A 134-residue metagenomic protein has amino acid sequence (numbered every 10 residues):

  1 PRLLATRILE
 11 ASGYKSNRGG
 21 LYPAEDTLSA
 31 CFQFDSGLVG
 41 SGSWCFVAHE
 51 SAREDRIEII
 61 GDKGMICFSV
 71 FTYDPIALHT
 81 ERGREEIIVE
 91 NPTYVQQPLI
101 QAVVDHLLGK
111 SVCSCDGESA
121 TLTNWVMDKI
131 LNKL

Functional and structural regions predicted by a protein language model:
P1-Y73, I100-K110: Contiguous beta-strand/loop segments that form the cofactor/metal-binding neighborhood of enzyme cores
A11, I88, S114-D116: Short, hydrophobic secondary-structure boundary micro-motifs
D35, A102-L134: C-terminal helix-rich "cap/oligomerization" subdomain common to oxidoreductases
I60-D62, I88-V89, L134: Juxtamembrane/interface motifs at transmembrane-helix termini
L78-H79: A structural signal for the main folded, soluble domain(s) of proteins
G83-I87: Surface-exposed loop/edge segments in extracytoplasmic proteins
E90-Q101, C115: Active-site loop of classical SDR/Rossmann-like NAD(P)-dependent oxidoreductases, centered on the catalytic Tyr-X3-Lys
